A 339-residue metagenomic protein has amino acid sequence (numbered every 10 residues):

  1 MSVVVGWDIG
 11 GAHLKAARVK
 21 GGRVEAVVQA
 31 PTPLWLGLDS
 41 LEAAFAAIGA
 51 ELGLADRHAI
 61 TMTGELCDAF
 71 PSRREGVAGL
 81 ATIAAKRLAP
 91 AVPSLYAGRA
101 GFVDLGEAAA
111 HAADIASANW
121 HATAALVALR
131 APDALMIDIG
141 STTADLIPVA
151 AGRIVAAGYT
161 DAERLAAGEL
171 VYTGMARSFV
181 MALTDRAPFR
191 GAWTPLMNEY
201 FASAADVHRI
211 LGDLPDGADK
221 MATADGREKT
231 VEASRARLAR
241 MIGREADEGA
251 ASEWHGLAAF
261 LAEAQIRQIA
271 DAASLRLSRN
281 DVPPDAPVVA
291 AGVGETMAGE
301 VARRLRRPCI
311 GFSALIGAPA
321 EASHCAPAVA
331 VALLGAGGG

Functional and structural regions predicted by a protein language model:
M1-G11, A17-I137, I147-G339: Nucleotide/phosphate-binding catalytic cleft detector across ATP-hydrolyzing and phosphate-transferring enzymes
A12, T142: Conserved Rossmann-like nucleotide-cofactor binding loop
